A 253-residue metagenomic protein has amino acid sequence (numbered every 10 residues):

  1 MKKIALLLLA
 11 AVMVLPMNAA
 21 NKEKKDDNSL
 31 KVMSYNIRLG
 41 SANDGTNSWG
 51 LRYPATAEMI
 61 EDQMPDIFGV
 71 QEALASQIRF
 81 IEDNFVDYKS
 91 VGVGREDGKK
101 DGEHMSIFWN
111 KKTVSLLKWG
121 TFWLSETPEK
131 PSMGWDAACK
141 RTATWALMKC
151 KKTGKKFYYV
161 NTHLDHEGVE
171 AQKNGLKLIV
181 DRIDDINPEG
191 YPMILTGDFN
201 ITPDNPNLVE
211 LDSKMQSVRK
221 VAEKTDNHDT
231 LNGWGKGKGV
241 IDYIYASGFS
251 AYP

Functional and structural regions predicted by a protein language model:
M1-D26: Bacterial Sec-dependent N-terminal signal peptides
A19-N84, D97-G102, K177: N-terminal, active-site-proximal structural segment of metallo-dependent hydrolase catalytic domains
K25, K140-T162, V169-F199, N205-V209: His/acidic metal-ligating clusters that form di-metal
S29-S41, M105, L117-F122, K155-D165: Active-site-proximal beta-strand elements of phosphoester/diester hydrolases
S34-P54, K100, L124-A138, D165-G168 (+1 more regions): Acidic/histidine-rich helix-loop elements that form or flank divalent-metal/phosphate-binding sites at the catalytic
R38, L74, H163-D165, F199-T202 (+2 more regions): Catalytic metal-binding/acid-base residues of hydrolase active sites
I67-Y158: Structured beta-strand-rich core segments of catalytic domains in phosphoester-bond hydrolases
V91-N110, S125-E129, W135-K140, E189-M193 (+1 more regions): Active site of divalent-metal-dependent phosphoester/diester hydrolases
